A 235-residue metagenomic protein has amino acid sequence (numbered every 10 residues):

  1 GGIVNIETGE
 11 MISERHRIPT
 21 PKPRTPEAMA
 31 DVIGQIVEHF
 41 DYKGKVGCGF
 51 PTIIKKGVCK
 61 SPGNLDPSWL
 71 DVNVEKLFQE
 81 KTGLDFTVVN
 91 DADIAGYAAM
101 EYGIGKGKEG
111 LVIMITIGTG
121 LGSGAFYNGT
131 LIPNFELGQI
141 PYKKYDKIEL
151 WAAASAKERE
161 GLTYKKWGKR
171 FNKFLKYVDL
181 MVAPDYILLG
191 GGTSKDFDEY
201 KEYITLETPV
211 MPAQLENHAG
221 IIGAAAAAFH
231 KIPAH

Functional and structural regions predicted by a protein language model:
G2-I6, S13-H16, P21-M29, K81 (+6 more regions): Glycine/GP-enriched mid-protein hinge/lid loop-to-helix segment characteristic of carbohydrate kinases
I6-G9, I53: Short connector loops/turns at beta-strand edges and beta->alpha or beta->beta junctions
E14-R17, P21-E38, Y42-V46, T52-E109 (+2 more regions): Glycine-rich phosphate-binding loop and adjoining helix at the ATP-binding site of ATP-dependent phosphoryl-transfer
V46-T52, I117-T119, Y186-T193, A213-Q214 (+1 more regions): Glycine-rich beta-strand-to-loop/alpha-helix junction loops that act as flexible
I53-K55, G120-G124, D196: Short, acidic Gly/Pro/Ser/Thr-rich loop/turn segments
T193-D196, H218: Short Gly/Pro-enriched loop/turn and capping motifs at secondary-structure junctions
